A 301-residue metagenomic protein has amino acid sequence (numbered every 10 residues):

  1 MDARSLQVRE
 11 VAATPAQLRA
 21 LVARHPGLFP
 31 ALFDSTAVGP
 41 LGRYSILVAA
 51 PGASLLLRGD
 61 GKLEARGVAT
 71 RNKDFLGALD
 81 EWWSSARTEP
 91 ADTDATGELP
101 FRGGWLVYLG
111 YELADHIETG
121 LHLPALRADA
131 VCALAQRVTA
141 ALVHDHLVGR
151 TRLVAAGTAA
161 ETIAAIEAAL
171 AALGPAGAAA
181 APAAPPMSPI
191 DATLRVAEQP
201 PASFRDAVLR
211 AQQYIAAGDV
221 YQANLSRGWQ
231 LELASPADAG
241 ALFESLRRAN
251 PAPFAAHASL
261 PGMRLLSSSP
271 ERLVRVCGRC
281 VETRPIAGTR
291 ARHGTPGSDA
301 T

Functional and structural regions predicted by a protein language model:
M1-T301: Extended alpha-helical targeting/anchoring segments, especially N-terminal organellar/secretory targeting helices
